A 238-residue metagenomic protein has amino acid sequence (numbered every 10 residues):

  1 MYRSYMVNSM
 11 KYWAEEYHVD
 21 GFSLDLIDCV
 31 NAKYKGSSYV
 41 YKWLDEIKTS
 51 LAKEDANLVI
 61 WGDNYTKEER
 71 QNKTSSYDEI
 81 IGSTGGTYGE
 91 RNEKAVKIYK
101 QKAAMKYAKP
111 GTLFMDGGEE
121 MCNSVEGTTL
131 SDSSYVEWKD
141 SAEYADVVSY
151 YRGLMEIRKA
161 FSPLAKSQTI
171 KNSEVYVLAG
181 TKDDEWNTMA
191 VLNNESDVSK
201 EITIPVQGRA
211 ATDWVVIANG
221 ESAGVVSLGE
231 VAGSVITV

Functional and structural regions predicted by a protein language model:
M1-F22: An active-site-proximal structural segment forming one wall of the substrate-binding cleft that immediately precedes
R3-M6, V40, Y99, V147: Aromatic/hydrophobic pocket-lining residues that form the small-molecule binding cavity in soluble enzyme cores
E15, L26-S83, E119-S162, S167-N172 (+2 more regions): Active-site-proximal helices and loops of the catalytic beta/alpha 8
H18-D20, E54-L58, P110-L113: Short, well-ordered coil/turn segments that N-cap beta-strands
S23, W61, M115-D116, V191: Structured core elements
Q71, D78-G117, M121-G127: Substrate-binding clefts and catalytic carboxylate motifs of secreted carbohydrate-active enzymes
M105-K109, Y176-D184: A short acidic-Thr-Gly-centered motif at the start of a beta-strand
S196-V238: C-terminal beta-sandwich/jelly-roll accessory domains of carbohydrate-active enzymes
